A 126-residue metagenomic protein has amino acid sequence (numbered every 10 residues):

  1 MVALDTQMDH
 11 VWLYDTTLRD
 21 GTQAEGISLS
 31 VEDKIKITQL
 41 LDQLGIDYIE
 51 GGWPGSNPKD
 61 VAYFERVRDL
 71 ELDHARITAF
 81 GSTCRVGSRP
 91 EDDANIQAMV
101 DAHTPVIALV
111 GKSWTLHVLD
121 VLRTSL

Functional and structural regions predicted by a protein language model:
M1-D9: N-terminal carbohydrate-binding accessory modules
M8-V11, G45-D47, L72-I77, H103-P105: Short, well-ordered coil/turn segments that N-cap beta-strands
Y14-D33, A79-P90, V118-L126: Active-site mouth loops of central-metabolism enzymes
D15, T104-S113: Non-cysteine beta-strand/loop elements that form the S-adenosyl-L-methionine
G21, L41, I107: Conserved, mostly hydrophobic/aromatic
S30-L40, E91-A98: Short, acidic/polar
I46-E71, A79-S88, L109-T124: Glycine-rich, proline-tolerant flexible connector loops at the mouths of alpha/beta enzymes
E65-L72, A94-P105: Acidic (Asp/Glu)-rich catalytic clusters
